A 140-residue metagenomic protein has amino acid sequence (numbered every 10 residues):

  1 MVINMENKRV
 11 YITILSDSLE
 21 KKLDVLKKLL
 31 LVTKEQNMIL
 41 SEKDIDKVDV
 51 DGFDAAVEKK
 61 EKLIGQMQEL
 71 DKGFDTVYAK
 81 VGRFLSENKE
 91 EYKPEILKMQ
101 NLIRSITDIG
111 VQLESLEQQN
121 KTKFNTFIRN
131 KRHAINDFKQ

Functional and structural regions predicted by a protein language model:
V2, Y92-Q140: Short terminal interaction segments
V2-T13, L31-F53: Short, charge-rich amphipathic alpha-helices with coiled-coil/heptad character
Y11, V48-K59, P94-L102: Glycine-rich, flexible loop segments associated with nucleotide phosphate handling
Y11-D24, A55-K62: Short, charge/polar-rich alpha-helical segments
I14, K28, G52, I109-Q112: Short N-terminal alpha-helical targeting/association segments
L19, L23-L26, T33, L40: Long, contiguous alpha-helical bundle segments
V25, K59-V77, S105-L116: Amphipathic alpha-helical coiled-coil segments
G73-L97: Carboxylate-rich helix-loop segments that flank metal/cofactor sites and access channels in metalloenzymes
